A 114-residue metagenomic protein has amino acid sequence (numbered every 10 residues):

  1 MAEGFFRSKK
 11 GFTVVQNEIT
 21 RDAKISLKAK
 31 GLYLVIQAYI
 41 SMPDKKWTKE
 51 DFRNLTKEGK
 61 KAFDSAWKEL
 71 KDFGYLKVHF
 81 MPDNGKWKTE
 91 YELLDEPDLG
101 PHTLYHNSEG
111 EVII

Functional and structural regions predicted by a protein language model:
M1-K9, K77: N-terminal leader segment of winged-helix/HTH proteins
S8-Q16: N-terminal amphipathic alpha-helix
V14-V15, V35, V78, V112: Extended aliphatic helical segments
I19-A29, I36-Y91: Winged helix-turn-helix DNA-binding recognition segment
L93-I114: Charged low-complexity intrinsically disordered patches
